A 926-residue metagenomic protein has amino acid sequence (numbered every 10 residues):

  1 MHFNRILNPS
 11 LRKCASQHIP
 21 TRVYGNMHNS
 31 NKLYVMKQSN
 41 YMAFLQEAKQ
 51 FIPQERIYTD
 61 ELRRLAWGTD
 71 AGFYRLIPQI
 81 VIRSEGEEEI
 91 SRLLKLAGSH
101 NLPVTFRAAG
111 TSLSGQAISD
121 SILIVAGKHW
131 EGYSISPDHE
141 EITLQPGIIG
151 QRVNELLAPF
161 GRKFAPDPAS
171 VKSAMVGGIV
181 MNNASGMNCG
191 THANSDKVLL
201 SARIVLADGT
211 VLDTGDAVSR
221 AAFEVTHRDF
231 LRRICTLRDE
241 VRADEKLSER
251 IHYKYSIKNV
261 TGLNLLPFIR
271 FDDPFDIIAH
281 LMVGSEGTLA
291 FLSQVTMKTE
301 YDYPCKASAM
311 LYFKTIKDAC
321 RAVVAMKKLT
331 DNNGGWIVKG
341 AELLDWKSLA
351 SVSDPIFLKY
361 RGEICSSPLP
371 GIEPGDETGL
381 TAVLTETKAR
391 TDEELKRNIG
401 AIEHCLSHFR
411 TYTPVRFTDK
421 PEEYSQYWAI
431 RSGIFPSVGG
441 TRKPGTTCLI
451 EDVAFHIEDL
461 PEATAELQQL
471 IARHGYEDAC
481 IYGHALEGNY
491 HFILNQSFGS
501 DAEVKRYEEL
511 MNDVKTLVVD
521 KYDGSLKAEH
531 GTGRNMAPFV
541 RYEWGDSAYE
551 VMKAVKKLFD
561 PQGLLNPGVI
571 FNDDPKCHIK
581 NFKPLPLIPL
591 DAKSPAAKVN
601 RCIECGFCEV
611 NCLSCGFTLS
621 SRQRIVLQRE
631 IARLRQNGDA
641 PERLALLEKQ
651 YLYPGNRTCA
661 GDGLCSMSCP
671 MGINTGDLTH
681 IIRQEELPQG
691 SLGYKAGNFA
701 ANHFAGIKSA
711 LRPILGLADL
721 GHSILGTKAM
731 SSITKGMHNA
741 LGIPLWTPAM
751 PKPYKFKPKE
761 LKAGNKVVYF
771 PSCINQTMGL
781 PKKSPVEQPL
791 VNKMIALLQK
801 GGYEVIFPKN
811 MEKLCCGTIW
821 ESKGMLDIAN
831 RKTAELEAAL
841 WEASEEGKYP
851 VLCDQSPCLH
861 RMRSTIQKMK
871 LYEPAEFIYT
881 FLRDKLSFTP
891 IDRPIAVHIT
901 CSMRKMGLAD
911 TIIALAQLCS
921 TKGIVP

Functional and structural regions predicted by a protein language model:
N31-S99, A109-E140, A169, H192 (+6 more regions): N-terminal flexible segment immediately upstream of the FAD-binding catalytic core in FAD-dependent oxidoreductases
A48, G72-V104, I122-P168, A184-T236 (+3 more regions): N-terminal glycine-rich flavin-associated loop
Q54-D60, R107, A165-D167, V241-G262 (+8 more regions): Flexible, glycine/charged-enriched surface loops at secondary-structure junctions
G72-F73, L113-S114, I118, Q151 (+5 more regions): A gly/ser-rich beta-alpha-beta helix-loop segment of oxidoreductase catalytic cores
V225-I269, E550, K557-V610, G616-R633 (+1 more regions): Flexible inter-domain linker/hinge segments
V295, E300-D302, N333-P444, A479 (+5 more regions): Terminal amphipathic helices with adjacent charged low-complexity linkers/tails
D560, L590, G676-P926: Iron-sulfur cluster-binding electron-transfer modules in prokaryotic oxidoreductases
F571-N600, E609, C615-D719, I828-E835 (+4 more regions): Ferredoxin-type iron-sulfur electron-transfer modules in oxidoreductases and energy-metabolism complexes
